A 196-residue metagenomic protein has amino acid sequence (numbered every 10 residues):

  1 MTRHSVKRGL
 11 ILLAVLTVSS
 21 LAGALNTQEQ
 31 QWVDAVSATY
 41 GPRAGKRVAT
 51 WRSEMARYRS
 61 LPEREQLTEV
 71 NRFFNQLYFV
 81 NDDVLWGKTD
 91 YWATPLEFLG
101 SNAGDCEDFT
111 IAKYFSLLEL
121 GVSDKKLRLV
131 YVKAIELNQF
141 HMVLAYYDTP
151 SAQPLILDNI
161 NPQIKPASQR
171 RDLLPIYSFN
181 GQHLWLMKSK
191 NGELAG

Functional and structural regions predicted by a protein language model:
M1-L10: Bacterial N-terminal signal peptides that target proteins for export
I11-L12, L21-A22: Cleavable N-terminal signal peptides
L13-A14, E119: A periodicity- and composition-biased signal for non-globular, repetitive helical segments
T17-S19: N-terminal signal peptide c-region/cleavage motif recognized by signal peptidases
A22-G196: A structural boundary/capping signal
